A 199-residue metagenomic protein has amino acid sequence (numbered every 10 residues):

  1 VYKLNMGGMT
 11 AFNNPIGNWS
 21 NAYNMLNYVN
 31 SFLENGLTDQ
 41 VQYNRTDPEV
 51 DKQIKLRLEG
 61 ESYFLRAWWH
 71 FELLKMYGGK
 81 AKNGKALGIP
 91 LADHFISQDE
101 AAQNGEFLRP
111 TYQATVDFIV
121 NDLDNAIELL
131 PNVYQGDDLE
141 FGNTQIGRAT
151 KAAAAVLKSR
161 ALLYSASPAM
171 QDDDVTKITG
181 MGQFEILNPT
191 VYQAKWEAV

Functional and structural regions predicted by a protein language model:
V1-N5, N30-T38, V116-E140, R148-V199: Aromatic-residue-lined binding/catalytic grooves and analogous aromatic/hydrophobic interfacial grooves in multimeric
Y2-G79, A102-G142: Conserved, well-structured interaction surfaces
N24-Y28, L87-D93, K158: Short coil-to-beta-strand
T46, Y77-R109, A169-E197: Short coil/linker segments at helix-helix boundaries
E59-Y63, L91, A154-A155: Extended hydrophobic secondary-structure segments that form protein cores and membrane-embedded regions
W69, D93, A161-L163: Hydrophobic side chains in beta-strands
A81, I146-R148: Short, solvent-exposed turn/loop segments enriched in Gly/Ser/Thr/Pro and often Arg
